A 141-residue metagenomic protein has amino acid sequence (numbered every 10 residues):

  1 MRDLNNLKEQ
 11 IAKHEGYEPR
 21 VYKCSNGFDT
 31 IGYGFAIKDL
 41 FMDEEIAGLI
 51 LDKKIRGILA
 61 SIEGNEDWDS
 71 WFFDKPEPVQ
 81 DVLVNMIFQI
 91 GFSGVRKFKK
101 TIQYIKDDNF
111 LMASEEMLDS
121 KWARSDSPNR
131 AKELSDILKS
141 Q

Functional and structural regions predicted by a protein language model:
M1-R20, I37, I46-A60, F92-Q141: Long, amphipathic alpha-helical surface segments
L7, S25-G27, V79: Residues that flank catalytic or metal-binding motifs in active/ligand-binding sites
I11, I31, L83-V84, A113: Residue-level detector of buried hydrophobic side-chain packing in well-ordered secondary-structure elements
E18-S25, D74: Catalytic glycan-binding domains that act on GlcNAc-containing polysaccharides
K23-L40, L51: Substrate-binding/active-site groove segments that recognize and process beta-1,4-linked N-acetyl-hexosamine
D43-A47, V84: A ubiquitous short alpha-helical element
D52-K100: An amphipathic, hydrophobic-aromatic interaction surface with interspersed Lys/Arg that forms lipid/phosphate-bearing
